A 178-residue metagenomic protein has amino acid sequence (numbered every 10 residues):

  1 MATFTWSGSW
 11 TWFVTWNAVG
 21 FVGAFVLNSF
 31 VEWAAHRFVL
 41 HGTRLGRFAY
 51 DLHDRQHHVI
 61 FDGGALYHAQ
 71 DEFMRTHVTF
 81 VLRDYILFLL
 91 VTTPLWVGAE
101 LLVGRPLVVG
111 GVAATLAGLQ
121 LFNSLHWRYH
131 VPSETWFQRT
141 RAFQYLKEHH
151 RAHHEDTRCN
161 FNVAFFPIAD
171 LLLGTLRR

Functional and structural regions predicted by a protein language model:
M1-L45: Membrane-anchoring/interfacial helices and their immediately flanking loops in integral membrane proteins
N28-V112, L116-R178: Membrane-embedded catalytic scaffold of the fatty acid hydroxylase/desaturase
